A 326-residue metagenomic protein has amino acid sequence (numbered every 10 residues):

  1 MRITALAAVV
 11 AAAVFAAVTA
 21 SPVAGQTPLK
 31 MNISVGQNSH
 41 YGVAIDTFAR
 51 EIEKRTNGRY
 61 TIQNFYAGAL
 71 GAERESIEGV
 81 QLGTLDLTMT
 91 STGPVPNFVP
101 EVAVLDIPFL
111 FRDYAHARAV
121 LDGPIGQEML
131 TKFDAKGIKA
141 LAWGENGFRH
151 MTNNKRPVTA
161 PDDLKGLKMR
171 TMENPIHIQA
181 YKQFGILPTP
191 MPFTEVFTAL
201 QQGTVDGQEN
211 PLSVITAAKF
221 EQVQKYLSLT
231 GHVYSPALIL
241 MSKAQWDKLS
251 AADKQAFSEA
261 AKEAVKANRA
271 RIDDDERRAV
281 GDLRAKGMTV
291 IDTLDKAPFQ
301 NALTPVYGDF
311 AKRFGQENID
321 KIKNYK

Functional and structural regions predicted by a protein language model:
M1-A5: Positively charged n-region of N-terminal signal peptides that target proteins for export
A7-V18: Bacterial N-terminal signal peptides
A8-V10, G25-H116, P124-K326: N-terminal secretory/targeting leader peptides
T19-G25: Signal peptide processing junction and immediate N-terminal pro/mature segment of secreted/exported proteins
